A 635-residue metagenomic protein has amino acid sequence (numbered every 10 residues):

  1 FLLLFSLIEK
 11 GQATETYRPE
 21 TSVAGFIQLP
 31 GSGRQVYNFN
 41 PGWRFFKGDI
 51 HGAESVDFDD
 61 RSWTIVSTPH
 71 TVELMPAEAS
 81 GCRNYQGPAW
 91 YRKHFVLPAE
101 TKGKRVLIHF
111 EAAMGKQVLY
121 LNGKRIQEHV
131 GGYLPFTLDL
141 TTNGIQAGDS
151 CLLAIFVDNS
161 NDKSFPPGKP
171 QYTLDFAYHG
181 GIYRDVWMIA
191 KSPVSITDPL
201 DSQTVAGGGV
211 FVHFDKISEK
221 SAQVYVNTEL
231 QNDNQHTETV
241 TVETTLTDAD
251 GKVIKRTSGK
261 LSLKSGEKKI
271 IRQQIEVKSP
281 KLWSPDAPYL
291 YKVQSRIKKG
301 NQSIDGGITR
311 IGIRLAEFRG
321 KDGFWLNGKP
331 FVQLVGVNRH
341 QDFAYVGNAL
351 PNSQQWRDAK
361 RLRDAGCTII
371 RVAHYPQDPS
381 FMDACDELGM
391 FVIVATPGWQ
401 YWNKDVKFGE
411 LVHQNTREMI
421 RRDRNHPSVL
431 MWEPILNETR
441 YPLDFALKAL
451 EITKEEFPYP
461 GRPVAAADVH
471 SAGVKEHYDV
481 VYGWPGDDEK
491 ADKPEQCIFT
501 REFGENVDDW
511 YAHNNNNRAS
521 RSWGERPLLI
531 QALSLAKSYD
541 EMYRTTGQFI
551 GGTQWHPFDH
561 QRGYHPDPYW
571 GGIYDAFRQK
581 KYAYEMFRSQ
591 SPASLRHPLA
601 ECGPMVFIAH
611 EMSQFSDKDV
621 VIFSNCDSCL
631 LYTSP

Functional and structural regions predicted by a protein language model:
A13-A79, V96, F156, S160-F165 (+6 more regions): Accessory carbohydrate-binding/adhesion or oligomerization-edge regions at the termini of glycan-active proteins
G25, L29, D49, Q86-D201 (+3 more regions): Accessory beta-strand-rich segments of carbohydrate-active enzymes
D49, A79, T142-V224, G307-L315 (+5 more regions): An acidic-aromatic loop/edge-strand motif
V72-L97, T101-F110, M114-L121, Q127 (+5 more regions): Active-site-adjacent substrate/metal-binding segments within catalytic domains of carbohydrate-active enzymes
T101-K104, I145-D149, T237, K278-L290: Short glycine/proline/serine/threonine-rich loop/turn segments at secondary-structure transition edges
S221-L261, K618-L631: Beta-strand-rich binding/interaction modules
R256-S279: Intrinsically disordered, low-complexity Pro/Gly/Ser/Thr-rich segments with frequent PxxP/GP/PP motifs and embedded
W356-R361, I369-M586, E601-E611, F615-K618 (+1 more regions): Substrate-binding/catalytic cleft of secreted carbohydrate-active enzymes, primarily glycoside hydrolases
